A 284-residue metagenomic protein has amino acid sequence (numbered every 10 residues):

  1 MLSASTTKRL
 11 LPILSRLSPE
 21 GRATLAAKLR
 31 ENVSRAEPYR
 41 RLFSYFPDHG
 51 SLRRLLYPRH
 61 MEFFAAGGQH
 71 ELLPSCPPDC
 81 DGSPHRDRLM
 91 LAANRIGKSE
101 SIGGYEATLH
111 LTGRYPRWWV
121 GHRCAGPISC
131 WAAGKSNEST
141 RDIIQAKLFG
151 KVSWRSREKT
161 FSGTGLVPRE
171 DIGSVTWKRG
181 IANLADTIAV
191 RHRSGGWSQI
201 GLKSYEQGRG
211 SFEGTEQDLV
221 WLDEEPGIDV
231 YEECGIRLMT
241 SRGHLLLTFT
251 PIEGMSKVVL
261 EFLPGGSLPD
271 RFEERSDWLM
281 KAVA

Functional and structural regions predicted by a protein language model:
L2-A284: Phosphate/NTP-binding elements of NTP-utilizing enzymes
